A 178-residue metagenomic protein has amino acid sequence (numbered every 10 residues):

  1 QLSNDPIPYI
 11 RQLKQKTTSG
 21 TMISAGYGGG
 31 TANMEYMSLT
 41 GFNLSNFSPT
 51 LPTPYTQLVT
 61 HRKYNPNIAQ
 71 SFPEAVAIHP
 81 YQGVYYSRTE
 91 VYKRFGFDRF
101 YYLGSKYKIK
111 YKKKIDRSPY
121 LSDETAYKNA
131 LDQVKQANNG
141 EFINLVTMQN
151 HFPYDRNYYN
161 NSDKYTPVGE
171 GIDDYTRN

Functional and structural regions predicted by a protein language model:
L2-N178: Solvent-exposed soluble domains appended to multi-pass membrane proteins
